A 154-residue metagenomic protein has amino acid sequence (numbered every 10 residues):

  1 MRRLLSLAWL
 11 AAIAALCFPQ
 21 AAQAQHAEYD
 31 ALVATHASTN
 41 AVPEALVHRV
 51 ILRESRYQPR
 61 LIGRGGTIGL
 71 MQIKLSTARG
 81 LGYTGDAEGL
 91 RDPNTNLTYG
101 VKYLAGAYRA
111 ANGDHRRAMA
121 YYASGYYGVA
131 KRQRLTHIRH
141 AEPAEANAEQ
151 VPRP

Functional and structural regions predicted by a protein language model:
M1-L4: Positively charged n-region of N-terminal signal peptides that target proteins for export
L7-C17: Bacterial N-terminal signal peptides
F18-Y57, R153: Export/targeting segments at the very N-terminus of extracytoplasmic proteins
D30, A34, E44-H48, L70-L75 (+2 more regions): Extracytoplasmic/secreted envelope proteins and their assembly/folding machinery, especially bacterial periplasmic
G65-Y83: Substrate-binding/active-site groove segments that recognize and process beta-1,4-linked N-acetyl-hexosamine
T84, R134-P154: Compositionally biased, proline/threonine/alanine/serine-rich low-complexity intrinsically disordered stretches
D86-T95: A short, structured beta-strand-centered segment in the mid-to-C-terminal lobe of catalytic cores from group-transfer
Y99-H140: Catalytic and binding regions of secreted/periplasmic enzymes and modules that target cell-wall glycans
